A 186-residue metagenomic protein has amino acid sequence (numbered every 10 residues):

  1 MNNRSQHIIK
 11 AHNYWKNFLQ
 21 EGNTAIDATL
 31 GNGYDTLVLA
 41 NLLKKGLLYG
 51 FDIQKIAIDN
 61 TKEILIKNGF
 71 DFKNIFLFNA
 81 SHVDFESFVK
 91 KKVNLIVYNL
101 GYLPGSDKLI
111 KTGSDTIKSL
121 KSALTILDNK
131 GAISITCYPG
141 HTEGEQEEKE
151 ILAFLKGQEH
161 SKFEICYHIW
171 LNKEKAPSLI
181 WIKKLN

Functional and structural regions predicted by a protein language model:
M1-N23, Y34-L37: S-adenosyl-L-methionine
Q20, L43, K108, L127-N129: Helix-to-beta-strand junctions that scaffold the AdoMet/dcAdoMet cofactor pocket in Class I SAM-dependent enzymes
N32-K45: Conserved SAM-binding loop of SAM-dependent methyltransferases across substrates and taxa, primarily the Class I
Q54: Conserved SAM/SAH-binding beta-strand->alpha-helix loop
D59-K91: S-adenosyl-L-methionine
Y98-S119: Mobile active-site "lid"/loop adjacent to the S-adenosyl-L-methionine
I126, K130-C137: Conserved beta-strand signature within the Rossmann-like core of class I S-adenosyl-L-methionine
H141-N186: Class I S-adenosyl-L-methionine
